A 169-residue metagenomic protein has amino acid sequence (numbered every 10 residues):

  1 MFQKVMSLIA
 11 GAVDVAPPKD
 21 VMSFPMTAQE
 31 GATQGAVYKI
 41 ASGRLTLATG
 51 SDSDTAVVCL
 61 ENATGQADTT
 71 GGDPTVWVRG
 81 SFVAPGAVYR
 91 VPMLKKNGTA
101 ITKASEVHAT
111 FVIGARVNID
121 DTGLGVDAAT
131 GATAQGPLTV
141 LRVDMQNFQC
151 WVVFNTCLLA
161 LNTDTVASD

Functional and structural regions predicted by a protein language model:
M1-D169: Surface-exposed, low-hydrophobicity beta-strand/loop segments enriched in small/polar/acidic residues
